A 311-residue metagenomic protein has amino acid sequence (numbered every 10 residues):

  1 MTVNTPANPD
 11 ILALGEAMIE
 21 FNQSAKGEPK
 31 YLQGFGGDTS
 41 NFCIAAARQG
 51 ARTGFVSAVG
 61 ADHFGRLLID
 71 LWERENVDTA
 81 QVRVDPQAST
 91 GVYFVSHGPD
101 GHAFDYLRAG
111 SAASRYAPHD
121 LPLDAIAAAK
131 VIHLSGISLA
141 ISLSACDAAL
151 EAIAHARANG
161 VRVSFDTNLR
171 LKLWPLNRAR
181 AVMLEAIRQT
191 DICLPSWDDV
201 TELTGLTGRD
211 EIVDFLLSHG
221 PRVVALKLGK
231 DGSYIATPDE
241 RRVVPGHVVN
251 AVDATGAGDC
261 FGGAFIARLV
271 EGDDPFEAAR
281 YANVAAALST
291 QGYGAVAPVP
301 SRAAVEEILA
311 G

Functional and structural regions predicted by a protein language model:
M1-D78, N250-V252: Glycine-rich phosphate/adenosyl-contacting loop at the front of the ribokinase-like
M1-L12, A154-A158, G205, R209-G311: Conserved phosphate-binding/catalytic region of the ribokinase-like
D10, R52, R162, I192 (+1 more regions): Proline-centered loop/turn at the N-terminus of a beta-strand
A46, S196, G258: Short, conserved phosphate/pyrophosphate- and ester-handling motifs at nucleotide-, phospho-/glycolipid
R52-G136, E307-G311: Conserved N-terminal subdomain of the carbohydrate kinase-like
V131, I137-D214, D231-S233: Conserved beta-alpha-beta core of the PfkB/ribokinase-like small-molecule kinase fold
